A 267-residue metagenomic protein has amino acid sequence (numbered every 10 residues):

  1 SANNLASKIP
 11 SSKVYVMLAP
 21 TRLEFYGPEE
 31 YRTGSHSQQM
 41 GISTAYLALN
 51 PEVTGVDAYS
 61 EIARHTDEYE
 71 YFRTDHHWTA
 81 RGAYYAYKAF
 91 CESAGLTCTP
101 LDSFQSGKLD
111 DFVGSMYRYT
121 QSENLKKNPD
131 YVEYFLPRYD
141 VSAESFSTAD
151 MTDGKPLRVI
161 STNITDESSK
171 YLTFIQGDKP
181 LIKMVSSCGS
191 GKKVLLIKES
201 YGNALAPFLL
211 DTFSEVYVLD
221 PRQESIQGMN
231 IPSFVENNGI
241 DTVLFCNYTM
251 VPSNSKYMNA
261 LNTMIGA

Functional and structural regions predicted by a protein language model:
S1-A267: Extracellular glycan-modifying ectodomains
